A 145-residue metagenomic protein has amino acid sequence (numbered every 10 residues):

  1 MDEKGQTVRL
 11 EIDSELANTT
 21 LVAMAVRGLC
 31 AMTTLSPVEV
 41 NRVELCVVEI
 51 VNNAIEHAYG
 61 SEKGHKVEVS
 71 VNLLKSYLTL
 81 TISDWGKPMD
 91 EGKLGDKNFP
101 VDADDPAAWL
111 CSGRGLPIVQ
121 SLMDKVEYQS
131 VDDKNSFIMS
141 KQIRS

Functional and structural regions predicted by a protein language model:
M1-R9, I55-S145: Conserved beta-strand-loop-beta-strand hairpin that lines the nucleotide-binding pocket of ATP/GTP-utilizing enzymes
K4-V38: Helix-loop-beta hinge of the Bergerat
N18, E39-V43, L74: Alpha-helix N-cap/loop-to-helix boundary motif
L21, R42-L45, S121: Alpha-helical macromolecular-interaction surfaces
A23-G28, V40, K87-P88, D96-K97: Short hydrophobic/aromatic-rich motifs at helix boundaries and adjacent loops
V26-V48, A108-C111: Conserved short strand/loop->alpha-helix "switch" segment adjacent to the catalytic nucleotide/phosphoryl-transfer site
I50, A54: Hydrophobic residues in the alpha-helical elements that line and stabilize the ATP-binding pocket of the HATPase_c
